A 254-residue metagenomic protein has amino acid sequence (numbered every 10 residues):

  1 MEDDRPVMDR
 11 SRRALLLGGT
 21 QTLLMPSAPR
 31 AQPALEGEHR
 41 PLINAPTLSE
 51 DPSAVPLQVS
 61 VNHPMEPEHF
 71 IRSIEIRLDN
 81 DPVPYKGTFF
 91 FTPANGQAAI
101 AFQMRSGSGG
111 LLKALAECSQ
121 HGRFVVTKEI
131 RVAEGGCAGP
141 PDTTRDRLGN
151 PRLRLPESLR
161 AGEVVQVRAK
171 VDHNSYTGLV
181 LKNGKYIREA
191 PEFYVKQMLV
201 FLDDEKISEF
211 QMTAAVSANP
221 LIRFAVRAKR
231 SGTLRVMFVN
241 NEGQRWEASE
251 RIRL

Functional and structural regions predicted by a protein language model:
M1-R10, Q21-T22: N-terminal secretory signal peptides
Q32-L35, V125-R154, R168, A248-L254: Extracytoplasmic/periplasmic copper-protein system
P33-A54, T143-A161: N-terminal edge beta-strand
P56-P64, Q166-D172, G184-K185: Short edge beta-strand/loop segments characteristic of extracellular beta-sandwich folds
S73-R77, Q197-F201, M237: Beta-strand signatures of extracellular beta-sandwich domains
T92-I100, A215-I222: Aromatic sugar-binding surface patches on proteins that engage polysaccharides or sugar-phosphate polymers
G107-L111, K229-T233: Extracellular Ig-like/FN3 beta-sandwich strand-entry sites
C118-V125, N240-E247: Short acidic/polar inter-strand loop motif in beta-rich domains
